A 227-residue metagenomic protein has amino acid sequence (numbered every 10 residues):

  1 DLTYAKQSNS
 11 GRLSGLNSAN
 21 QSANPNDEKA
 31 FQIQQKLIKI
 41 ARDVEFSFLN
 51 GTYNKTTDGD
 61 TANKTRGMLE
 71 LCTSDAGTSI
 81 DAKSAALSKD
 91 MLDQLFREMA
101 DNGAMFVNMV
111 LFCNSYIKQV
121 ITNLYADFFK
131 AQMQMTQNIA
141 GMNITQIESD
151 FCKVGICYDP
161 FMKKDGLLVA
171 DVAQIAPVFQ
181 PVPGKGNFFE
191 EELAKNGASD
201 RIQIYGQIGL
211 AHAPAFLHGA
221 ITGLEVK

Functional and structural regions predicted by a protein language model:
D1-K227: Flexible, glycine/threonine- and acidic-rich loop/arm segments that mediate assembly and lattice contacts in viral
